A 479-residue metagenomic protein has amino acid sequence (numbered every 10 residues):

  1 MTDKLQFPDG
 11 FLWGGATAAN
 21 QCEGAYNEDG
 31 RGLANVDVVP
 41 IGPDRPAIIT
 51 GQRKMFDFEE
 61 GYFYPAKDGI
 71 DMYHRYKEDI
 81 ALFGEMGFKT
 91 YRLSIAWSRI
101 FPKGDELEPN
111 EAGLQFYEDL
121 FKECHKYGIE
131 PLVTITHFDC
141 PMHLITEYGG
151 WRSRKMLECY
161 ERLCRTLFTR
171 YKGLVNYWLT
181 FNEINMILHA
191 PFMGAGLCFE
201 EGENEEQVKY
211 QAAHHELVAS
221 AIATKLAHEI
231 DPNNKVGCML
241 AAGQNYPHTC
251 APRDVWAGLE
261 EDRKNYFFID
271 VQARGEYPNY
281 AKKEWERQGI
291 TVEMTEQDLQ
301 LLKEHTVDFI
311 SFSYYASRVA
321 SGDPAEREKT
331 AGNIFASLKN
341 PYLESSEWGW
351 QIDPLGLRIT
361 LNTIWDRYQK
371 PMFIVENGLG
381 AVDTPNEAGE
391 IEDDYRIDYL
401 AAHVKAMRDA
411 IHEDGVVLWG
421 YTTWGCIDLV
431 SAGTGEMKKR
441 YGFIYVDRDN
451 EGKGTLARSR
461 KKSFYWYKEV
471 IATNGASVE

Functional and structural regions predicted by a protein language model:
T2-E60, K103-D105, L114-E479: Active-site region of glycoside hydrolase catalytic domains
G10-L12, Y73, T90: A common structural microfeature
G61-R75, R152-K155: Active-site mouth loops of central-metabolism enzymes
D68-A81, P102, G113: Internal amphipathic alpha-helical repeat/solenoid segments
R75-A96, E304-I310: Catalytic domains of carbohydrate-active enzymes, especially glycoside hydrolases
K89, S98-I100, F138-C140: A short acidic, glycine/proline-enriched capping/turn motif at secondary-structure boundaries, especially helix N-cap
I95-P109: Glycine-rich, proline-tolerant flexible connector loops at the mouths of alpha/beta enzymes
